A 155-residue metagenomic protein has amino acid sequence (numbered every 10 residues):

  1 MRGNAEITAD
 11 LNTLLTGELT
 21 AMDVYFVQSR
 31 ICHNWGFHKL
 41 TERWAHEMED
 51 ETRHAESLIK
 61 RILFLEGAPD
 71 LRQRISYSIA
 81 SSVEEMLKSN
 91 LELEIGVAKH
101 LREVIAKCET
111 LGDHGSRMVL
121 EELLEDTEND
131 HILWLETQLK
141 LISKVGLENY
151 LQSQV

Functional and structural regions predicted by a protein language model:
M1-V155: Iron-associated oxidoreductase/ferritin-like identity signal
